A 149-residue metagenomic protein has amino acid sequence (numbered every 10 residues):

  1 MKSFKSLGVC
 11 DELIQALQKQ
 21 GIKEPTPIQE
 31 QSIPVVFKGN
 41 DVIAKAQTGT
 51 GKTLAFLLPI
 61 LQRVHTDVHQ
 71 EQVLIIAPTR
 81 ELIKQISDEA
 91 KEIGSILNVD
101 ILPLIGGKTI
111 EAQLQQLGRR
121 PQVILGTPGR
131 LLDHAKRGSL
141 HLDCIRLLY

Functional and structural regions predicted by a protein language model:
M1-K45: Conserved pre-motif I regulatory segment
S6, D11-I22, V68-L147: Conserved nucleic-acid-binding Ia/Ib motif block in the N-terminal RecA-like helicase ATPase lobe
P25-P27, P34-V35, P59, A77-R80 (+1 more regions): Proline-centered helix-kink/hinge sites
T26-I28, K45-T50, L74-T79: Conserved helicase ATPase motor motifs in RecA-like P-loop NTPase domains
Q29, I33, L54-L57, I101 (+1 more regions): Alpha-helical structural signal
P34-F37, L58, Q62, G118 (+1 more regions): A cross-family signal for key residues in well-ordered alpha-helices that form functional helical elements
G39-I60: Walker A/P-loop
N40, R63-V64, G138-S139: Active-site catalytic pocket residues across diverse enzymes, especially alpha/beta-hydrolases
